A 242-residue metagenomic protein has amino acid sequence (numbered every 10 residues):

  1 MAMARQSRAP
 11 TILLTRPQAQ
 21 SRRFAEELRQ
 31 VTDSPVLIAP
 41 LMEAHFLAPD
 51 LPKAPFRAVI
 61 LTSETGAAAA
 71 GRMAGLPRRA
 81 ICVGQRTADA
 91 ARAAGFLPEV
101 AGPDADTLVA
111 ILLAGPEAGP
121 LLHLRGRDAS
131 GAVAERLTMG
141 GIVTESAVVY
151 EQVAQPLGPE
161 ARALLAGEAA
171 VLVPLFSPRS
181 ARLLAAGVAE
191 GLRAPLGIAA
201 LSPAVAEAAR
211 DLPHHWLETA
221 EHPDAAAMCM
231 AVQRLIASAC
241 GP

Functional and structural regions predicted by a protein language model:
M1-P242: Signature of uroporphyrinogen-III synthase
